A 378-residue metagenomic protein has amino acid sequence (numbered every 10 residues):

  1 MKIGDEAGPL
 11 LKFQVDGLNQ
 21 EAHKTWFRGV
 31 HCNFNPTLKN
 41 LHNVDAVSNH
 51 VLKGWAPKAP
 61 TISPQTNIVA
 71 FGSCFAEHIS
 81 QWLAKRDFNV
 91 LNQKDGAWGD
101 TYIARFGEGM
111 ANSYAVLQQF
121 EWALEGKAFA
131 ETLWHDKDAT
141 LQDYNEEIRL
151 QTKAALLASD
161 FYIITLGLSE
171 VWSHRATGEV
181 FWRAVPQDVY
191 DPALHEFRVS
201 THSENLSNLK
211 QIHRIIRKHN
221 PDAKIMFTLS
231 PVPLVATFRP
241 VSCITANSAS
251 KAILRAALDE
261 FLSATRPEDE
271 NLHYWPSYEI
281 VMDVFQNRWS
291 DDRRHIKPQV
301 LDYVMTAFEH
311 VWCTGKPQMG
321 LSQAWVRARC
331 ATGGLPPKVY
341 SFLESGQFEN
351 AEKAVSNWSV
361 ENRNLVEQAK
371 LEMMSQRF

Functional and structural regions predicted by a protein language model:
M1-F378: Extracellular glycan-modifying ectodomains
